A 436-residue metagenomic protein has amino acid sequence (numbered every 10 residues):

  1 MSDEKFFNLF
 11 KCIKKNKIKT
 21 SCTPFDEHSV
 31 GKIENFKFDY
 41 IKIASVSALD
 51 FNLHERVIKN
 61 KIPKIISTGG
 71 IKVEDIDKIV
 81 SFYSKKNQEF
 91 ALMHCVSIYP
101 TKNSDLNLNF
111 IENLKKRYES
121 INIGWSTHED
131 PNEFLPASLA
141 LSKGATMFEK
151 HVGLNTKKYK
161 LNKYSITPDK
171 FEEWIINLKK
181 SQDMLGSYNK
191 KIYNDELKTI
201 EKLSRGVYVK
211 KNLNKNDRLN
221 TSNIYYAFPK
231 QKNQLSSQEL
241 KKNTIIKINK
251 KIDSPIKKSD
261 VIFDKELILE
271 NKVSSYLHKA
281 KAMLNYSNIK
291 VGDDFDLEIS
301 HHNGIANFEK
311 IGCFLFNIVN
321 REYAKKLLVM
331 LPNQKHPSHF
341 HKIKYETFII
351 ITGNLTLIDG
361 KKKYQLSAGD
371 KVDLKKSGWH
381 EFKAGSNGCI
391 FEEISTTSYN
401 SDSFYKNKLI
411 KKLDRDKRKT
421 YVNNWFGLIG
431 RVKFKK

Functional and structural regions predicted by a protein language model:
M1-S275: Catalytic cores and adjacent flexible loops of soluble metabolic enzymes that perform enolate/carbanion chemistry on
L92, K265-Y323, I410, D416-K436: A short, N-terminal "cap"/entry segment at the start of jelly-roll beta-barrel domains of the cupin/DSBH fold
S126, F316-N320, K326-L328, H336-H341 (+2 more regions): Short histidine-centered beta-strand/loop micro-motifs that create catalytic or ligand/metal-coordination sites
L331-P332, K342-G360: Glycine- and acidic-residue-biased ligand/ion/polar-headgroup-sensing regions
T347, S386-K406: A short hydrophobic beta-strand segment most commonly corresponding to one strand of the jelly-roll/cupin
G360-H380: Short acidic-glycine-tyrosine-enriched beta hairpin
